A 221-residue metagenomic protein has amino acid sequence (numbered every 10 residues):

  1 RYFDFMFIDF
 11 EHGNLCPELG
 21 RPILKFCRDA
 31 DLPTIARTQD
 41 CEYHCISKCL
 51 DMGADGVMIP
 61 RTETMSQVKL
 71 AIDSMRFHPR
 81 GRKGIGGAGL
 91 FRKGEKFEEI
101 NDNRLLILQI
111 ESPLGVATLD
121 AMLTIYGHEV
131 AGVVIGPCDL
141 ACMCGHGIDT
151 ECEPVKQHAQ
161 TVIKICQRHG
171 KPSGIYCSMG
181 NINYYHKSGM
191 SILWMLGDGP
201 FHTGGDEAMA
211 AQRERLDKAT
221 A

Functional and structural regions predicted by a protein language model:
R1, D40-K48, L114-Y126, C177-N183: Short, acidic/polar
R1, I23, C27, C49 (+4 more regions): Generic structural signal for hydrophobic
R1-P22, V134-E153: Glycine-rich, proline-tolerant flexible connector loops at the mouths of alpha/beta enzymes
M6-I8, T34-T38, V57-I59, L106-E111 (+3 more regions): Hydrophobic faces of well-ordered beta-strands that scaffold small-molecule active sites in alpha/beta enzyme cores
C16-Y43, S47, D51, M75-R82 (+3 more regions): Alpha-helix-loop-beta-strand connector modules within alpha/beta enzyme cores
I23, M65-G81, D198-A221: C-terminal helical cap(s) of enzyme catalytic domains, especially alpha/beta-barrels
H44, A54-G132, P137-C142: Conserved anion-binding
N183-P200: Short, electropositive alpha-helical surface patch
